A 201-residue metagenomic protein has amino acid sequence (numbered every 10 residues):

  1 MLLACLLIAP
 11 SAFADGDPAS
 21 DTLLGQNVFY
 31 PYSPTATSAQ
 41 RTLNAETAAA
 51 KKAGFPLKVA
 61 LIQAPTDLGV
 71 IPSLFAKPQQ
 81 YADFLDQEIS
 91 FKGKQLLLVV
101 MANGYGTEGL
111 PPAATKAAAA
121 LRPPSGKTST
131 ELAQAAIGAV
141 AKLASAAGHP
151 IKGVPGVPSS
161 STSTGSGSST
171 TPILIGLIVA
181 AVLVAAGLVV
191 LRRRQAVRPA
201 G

Functional and structural regions predicted by a protein language model:
M1-K92, Y105-G201: A structural boundary signal for the start of the first folded domain, especially the loop/turn and N-capping region
Q95: Conserved acidic residues
